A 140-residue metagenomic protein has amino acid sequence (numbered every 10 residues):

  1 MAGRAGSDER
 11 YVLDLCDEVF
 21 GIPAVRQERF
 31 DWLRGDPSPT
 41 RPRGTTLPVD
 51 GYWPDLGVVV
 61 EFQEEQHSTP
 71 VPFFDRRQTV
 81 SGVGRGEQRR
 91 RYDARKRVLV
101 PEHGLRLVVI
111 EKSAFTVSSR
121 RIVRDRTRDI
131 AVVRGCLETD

Functional and structural regions predicted by a protein language model:
M1-D140: Nucleic-acid endo/exonuclease domains
